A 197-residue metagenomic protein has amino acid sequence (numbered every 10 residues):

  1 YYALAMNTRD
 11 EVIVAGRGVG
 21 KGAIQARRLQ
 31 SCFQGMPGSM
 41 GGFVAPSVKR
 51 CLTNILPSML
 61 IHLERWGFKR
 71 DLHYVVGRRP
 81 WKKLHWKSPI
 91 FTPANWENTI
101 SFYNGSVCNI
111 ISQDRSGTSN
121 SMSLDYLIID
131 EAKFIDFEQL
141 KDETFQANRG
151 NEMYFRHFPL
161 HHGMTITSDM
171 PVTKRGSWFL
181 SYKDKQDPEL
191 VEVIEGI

Functional and structural regions predicted by a protein language model:
Y1-I197: Phosphate/NTP-binding elements of NTP-utilizing enzymes
